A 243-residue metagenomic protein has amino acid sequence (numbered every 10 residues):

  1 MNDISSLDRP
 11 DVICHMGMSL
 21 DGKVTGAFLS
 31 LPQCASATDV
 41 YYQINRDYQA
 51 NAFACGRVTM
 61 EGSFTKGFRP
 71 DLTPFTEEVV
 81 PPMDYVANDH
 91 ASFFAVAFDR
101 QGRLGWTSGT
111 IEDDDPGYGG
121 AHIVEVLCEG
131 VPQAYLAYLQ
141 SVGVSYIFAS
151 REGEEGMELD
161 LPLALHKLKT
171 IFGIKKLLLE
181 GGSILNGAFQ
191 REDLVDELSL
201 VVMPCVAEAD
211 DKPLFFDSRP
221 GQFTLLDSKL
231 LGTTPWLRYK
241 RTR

Functional and structural regions predicted by a protein language model:
M1-R243: Enzymes that bind and transform nitrogen-containing heteroaromatic metabolites
